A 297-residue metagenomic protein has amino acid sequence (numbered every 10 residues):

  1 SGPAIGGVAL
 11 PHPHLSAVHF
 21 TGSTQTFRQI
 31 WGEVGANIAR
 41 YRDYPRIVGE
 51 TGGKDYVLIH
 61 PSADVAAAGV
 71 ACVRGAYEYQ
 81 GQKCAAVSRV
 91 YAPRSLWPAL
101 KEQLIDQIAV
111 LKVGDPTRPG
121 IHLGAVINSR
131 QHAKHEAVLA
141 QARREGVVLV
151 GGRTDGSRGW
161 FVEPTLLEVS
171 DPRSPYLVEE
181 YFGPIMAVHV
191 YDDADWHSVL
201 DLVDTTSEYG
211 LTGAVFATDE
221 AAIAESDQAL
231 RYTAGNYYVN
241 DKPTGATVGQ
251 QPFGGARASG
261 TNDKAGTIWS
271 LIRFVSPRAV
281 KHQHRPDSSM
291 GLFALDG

Functional and structural regions predicted by a protein language model:
S1-A67, A258, N262: Rossmann-like NAD(P) dinucleotide-binding subdomain of oxidoreductase/dehydrogenase enzymes
G7, R28, V57, A66 (+4 more regions): Alpha-helical elements of the RecA-like P-loop NTPase motor core of helicases
V8-A9, Q141, R273: Well-formed, non-transmembrane alpha-helical positions, independent of function
L10, I30-E33, E102-Q103, D227-Q228 (+1 more regions): Short amphipathic alpha-helical segments
L15, K112-P116, G124, T154 (+1 more regions): Conserved C-terminal structural/oligomerization subdomain of aldehyde/semialdehyde dehydrogenase
L15-S23, R42-H60, C72-Q107, T117-H122 (+3 more regions): Short loop-to-beta-strand entry elements in the cores of soluble alpha/beta enzymes
G32-E33, A39-Y41, I47, V70 (+1 more regions): NAD(P)-dependent aldehyde/semialdehyde dehydrogenase
V65-V73, K101, L200, T267-L271: Short, amphipathic alpha-helical "lid/cap" segments that border enzyme active or binding sites
